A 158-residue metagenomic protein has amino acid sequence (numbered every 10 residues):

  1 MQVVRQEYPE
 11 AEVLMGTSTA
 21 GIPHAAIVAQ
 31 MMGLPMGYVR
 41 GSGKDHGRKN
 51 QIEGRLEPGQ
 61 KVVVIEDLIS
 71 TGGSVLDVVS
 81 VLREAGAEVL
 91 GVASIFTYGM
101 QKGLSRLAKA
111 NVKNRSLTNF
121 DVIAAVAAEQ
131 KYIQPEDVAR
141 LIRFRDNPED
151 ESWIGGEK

Functional and structural regions predicted by a protein language model:
M1-E10: Active-site-facing substrate-recognition patch
E7, Q30, R145: Nucleotide/phosphate-binding catalytic cleft detector across ATP-hydrolyzing and phosphate-transferring enzymes
P9-S18, A93: Short glycine-rich phosphate-binding loop at a beta-alpha junction
I22: Portal/gating segments that form or line small-molecule/metal binding sites
A25-V63, T71-D77: Short, glycine/charge-rich flexible loops or terminal/linker lids adjacent to PRPP-binding catalytic cores
R55-G99: A contiguous pocket-lining binding segment that forms or flanks enzyme active sites
S80-K158: PRPP-dependent phosphoribosyltransferase catalytic core
